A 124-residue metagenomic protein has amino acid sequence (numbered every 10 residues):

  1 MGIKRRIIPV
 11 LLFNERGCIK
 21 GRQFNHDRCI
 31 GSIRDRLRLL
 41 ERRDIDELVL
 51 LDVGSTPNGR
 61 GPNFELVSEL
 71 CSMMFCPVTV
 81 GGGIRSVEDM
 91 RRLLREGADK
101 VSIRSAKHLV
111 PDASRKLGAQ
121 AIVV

Functional and structural regions predicted by a protein language model:
M1-C76, I84-M90, E96, I122-V124: Conserved N-terminal beta1-alpha1 strand-loop-helix module at the mouth
V80: Conserved phosphate/oxyanion-binding catalytic-loop motifs
I84, R91-D112: Glycine-rich phosphate-binding active-site loops on the catalytic face of alpha/beta enzymes
L109-V123: Short histidine
